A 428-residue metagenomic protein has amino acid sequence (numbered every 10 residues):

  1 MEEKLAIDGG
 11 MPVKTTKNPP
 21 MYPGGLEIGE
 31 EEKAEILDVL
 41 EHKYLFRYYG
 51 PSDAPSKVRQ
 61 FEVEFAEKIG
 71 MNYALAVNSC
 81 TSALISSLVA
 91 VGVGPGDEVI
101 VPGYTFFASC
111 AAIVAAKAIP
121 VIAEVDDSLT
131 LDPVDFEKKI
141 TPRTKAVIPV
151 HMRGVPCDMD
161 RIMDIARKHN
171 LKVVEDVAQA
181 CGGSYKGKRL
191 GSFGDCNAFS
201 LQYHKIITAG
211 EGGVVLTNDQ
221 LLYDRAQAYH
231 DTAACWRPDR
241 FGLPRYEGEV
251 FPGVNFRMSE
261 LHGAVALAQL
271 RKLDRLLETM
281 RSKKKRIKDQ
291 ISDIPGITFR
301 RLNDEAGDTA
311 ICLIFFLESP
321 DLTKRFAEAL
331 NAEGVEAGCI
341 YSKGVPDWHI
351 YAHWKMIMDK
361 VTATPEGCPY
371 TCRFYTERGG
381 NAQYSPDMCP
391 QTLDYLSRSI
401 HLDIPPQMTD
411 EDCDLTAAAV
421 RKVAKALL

Functional and structural regions predicted by a protein language model:
M1-T81, I85-A90, G94, R167 (+2 more regions): Conserved PLP-binding active-site segment in aminotransferase class I/II-type PLP enzymes
E3, Y44, A180-K186, F193-C312: Active-site region of PLP-dependent enzymes
P23-G25, I148-V150, S200-Q202, R301 (+3 more regions): Short beta-strand segments
V89-V177, S184: PLP-dependent aminotransferase-like
E124, E318, H401-T409: Proline-centric
M163-K172, V214-T232, D321, R325-V335: Basic phosphate/pyrophosphate-binding loop/patch that engages nucleotide-derived ligands
A234-P244, R286-Q290, A327-S399: Conserved PLP cofactor-binding pocket of PLP-dependent enzymes
